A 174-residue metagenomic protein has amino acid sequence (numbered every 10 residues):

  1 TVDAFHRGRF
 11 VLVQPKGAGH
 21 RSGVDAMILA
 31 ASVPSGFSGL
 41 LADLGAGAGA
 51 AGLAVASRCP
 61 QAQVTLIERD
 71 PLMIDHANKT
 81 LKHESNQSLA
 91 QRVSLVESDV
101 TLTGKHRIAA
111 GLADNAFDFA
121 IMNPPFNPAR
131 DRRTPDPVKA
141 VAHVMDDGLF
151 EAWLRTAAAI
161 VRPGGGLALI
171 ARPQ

Functional and structural regions predicted by a protein language model:
T1-G36: Class I SAM-dependent transferase core
Q14, E97-D99, A171: Short loop/edge segments at beta-strand edges and connector loops that shape dinucleotide/nucleotide cofactor-binding
P15, H106-I108, L154-R155: A generic local structural motif
A18, S22, D147-Q174: Conserved Class I SAM-dependent methyltransferase catalytic core
D25, A31-R133: Conserved SAM/SAH cofactor-binding pocket of Class I
A56, A140-A142, V161: Long alpha-helical scaffolds
P124-A152: Mobile active-site "lid"/loop adjacent to the S-adenosyl-L-methionine
